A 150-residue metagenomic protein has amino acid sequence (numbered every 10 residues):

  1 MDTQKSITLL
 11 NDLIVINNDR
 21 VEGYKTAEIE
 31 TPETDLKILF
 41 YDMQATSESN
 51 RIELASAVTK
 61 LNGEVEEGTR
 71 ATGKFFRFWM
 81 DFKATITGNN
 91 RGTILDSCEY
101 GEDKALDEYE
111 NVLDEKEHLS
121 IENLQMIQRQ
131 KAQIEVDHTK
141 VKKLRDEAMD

Functional and structural regions predicted by a protein language model:
D2-T31, T93-E117: Alpha-helical bundle segments that constitute or directly flank the non-heme di-iron/ferroxidase center
N11, K37-A45, T69, D96-E99 (+1 more regions): Short, charged, amphipathic alpha-helical segments
L13, R20, N50, A57 (+5 more regions): Amphipathic alpha-helices that form helix-helix packing interfaces
A27-T31, V58-L61, I86, L113-E117 (+1 more regions): Secondary-structure edge/capping motif, primarily at the C-terminal ends of alpha-helices and the immediately following
T34-E64: Acidic (E/D-rich), amphipathic helical modules within compact regulatory domains
N50-V58, T87-G88, V136-A148: Amphipathic alpha-helical coiled-coil segments
I52, T59-G88, G92-T93, Y100-L106: Carboxylate-rich helix-loop segments that flank metal/cofactor sites and access channels in metalloenzymes
I94-D150: Preference for long, well-ordered alpha-helical segments
